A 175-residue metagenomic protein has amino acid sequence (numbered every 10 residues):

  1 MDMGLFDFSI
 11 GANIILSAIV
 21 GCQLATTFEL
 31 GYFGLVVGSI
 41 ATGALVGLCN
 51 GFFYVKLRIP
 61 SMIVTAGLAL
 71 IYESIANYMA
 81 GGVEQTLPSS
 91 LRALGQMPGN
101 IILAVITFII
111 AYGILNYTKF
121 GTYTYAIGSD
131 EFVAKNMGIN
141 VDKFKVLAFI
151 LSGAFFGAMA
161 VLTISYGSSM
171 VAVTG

Functional and structural regions predicted by a protein language model:
M1-F28, Y54: Single transmembrane alpha-helix segments in multi-pass membrane proteins
F6, G157-T174: Non-cytoplasmic
A12-L16, Y32-A41, I63, I101-I106 (+1 more regions): Hydrophobic alpha-helical transmembrane segments
Q23, F28, L48-K56, M79 (+2 more regions): Membrane-interface helix caps of multi-pass small-molecule transporters
E29-A69: Alpha-helical transmembrane segments within multi-pass membrane transporters and channels
L57-F120, F144-L147, Y166-G175: Transmembrane helix-bundle core of multi-pass membrane transporters and related energy-transducing complexes
V141-F156: Start (N-cap) of specific transmembrane helices in multi-pass transporter permeases
